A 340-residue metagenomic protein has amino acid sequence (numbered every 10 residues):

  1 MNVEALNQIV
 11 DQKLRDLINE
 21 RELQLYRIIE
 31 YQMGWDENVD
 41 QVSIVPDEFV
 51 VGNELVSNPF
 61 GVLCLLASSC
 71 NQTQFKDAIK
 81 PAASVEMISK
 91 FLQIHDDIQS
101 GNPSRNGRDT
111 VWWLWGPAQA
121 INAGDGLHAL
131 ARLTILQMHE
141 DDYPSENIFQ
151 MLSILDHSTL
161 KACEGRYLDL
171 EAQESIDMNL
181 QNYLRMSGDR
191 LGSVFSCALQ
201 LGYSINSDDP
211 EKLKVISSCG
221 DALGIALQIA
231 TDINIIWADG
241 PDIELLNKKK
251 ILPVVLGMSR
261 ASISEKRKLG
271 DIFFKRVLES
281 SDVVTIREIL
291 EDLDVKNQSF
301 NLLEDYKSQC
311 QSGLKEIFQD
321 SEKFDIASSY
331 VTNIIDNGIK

Functional and structural regions predicted by a protein language model:
M1-W113, D169-M178, K307, A327-K340: Conserved N-terminal diphosphate/IPP-binding helix and adjacent helical/loop segment of trans-prenyltransferase domains
V3, N7, A78-S84, G124 (+6 more regions): Hydrophobic packing residues in well-ordered alpha-helices of helical domains and bundles
V3-E4, L17, F75-D77, D142-E146 (+3 more regions): Structural helix-adjacent loops and short alpha-helical linkers that scaffold large soluble proteins
I9, Q41, E288-K340: C-terminal charged capping/lid subdomain of soluble metabolic enzymes
N19-I28, D36-N38, V51-N58, I121-D125 (+2 more regions): All-alpha helical catalytic cores of prenyl diphosphate-utilizing isoprenoid enzymes
D47-G52, W115-A120, Q181-S187, G240 (+2 more regions): A ubiquitous short alpha-helical element
V51-N58, F75-D77, R185-G188, D242-K248 (+1 more regions): Structural motif
S69, I94-L114, L127, R132-L136 (+3 more regions): Acidic, Mg2+-coordinating active-site segments of isoprenoid diphosphate-utilizing enzymes
